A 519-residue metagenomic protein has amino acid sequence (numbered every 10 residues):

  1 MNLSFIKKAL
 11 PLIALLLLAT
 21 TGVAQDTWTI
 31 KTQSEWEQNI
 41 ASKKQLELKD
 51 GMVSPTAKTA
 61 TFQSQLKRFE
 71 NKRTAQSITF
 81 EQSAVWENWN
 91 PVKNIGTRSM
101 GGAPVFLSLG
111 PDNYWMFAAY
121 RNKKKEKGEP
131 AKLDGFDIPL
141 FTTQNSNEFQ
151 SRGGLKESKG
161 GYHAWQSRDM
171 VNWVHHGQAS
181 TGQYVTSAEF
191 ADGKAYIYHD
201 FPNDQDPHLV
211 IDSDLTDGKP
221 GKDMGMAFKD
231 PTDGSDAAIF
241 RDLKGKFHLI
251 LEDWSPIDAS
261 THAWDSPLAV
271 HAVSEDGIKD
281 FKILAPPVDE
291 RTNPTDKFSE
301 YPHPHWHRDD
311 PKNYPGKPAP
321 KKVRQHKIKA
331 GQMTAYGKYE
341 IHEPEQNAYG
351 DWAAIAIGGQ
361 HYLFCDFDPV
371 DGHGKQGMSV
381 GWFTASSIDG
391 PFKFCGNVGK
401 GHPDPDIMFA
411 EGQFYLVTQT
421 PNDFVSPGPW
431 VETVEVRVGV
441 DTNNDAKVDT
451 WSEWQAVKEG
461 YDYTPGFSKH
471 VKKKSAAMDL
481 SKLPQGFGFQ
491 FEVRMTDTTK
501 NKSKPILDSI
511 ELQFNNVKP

Functional and structural regions predicted by a protein language model:
N2-L10: Bacterial N-terminal signal peptides that target proteins for export
P11-T20: Bacterial N-terminal signal peptides
Q25-G96, A410-Q413, T418-P519: Beta-strand-rich ligand- or partner-binding modules with a strong bias toward extracellular/periplasmic carbohydrate
R73, S99-G101, S180-Q183, T232-G234 (+3 more regions): Loop/turn position at the start of each blade in beta-propeller repeats
I78-E81, G102-K123, K127-G154, H175-A179 (+11 more regions): Hydrophobic core segments of beta-strands in well-ordered, beta-rich domains
N88-I95, M170-A179, L215-D230, D276-P344 (+1 more regions): Blade-edge beta-strand/turn elements of extracellular beta-propeller and related beta-sheet repeat scaffolds
K123-K159, E290-P344, L363, D445-H470: Surface-exposed intrinsically disordered loops and tails
R152-K156, G161-D169, H208-L215, S266-G277 (+2 more regions): Beta-propeller blade signature
